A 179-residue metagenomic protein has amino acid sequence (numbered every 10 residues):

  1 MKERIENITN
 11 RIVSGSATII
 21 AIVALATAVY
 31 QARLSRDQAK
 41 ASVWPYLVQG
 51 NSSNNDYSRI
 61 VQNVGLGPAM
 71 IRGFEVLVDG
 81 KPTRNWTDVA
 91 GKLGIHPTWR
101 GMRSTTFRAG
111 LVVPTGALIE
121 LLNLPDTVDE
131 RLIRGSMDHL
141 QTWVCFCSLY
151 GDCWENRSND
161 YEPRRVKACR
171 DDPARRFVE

Functional and structural regions predicted by a protein language model:
M1-R100, S104-R108, P173-E179: Membrane-proximal alpha-helical anchors
K2-I8, A117, L124, E162: Alpha-helix initiation/capping motif
G73-F74, N123, S158-D160: Short hydrophobic alpha-helical segments that form membrane-spanning helices or hydrophobic packing faces of helical
V78-G80, F146-G151: Beta-strand elements of well-folded, non-transmembrane domains
W86-V89, L149-E179: Acidic, serine/threonine- and proline-rich intrinsically disordered appendage/tail regions
P97-H139, C147-L149: Short, solvent-exposed, Trp/other aromatic-anchored flexible loops in extracytoplasmic proteins
